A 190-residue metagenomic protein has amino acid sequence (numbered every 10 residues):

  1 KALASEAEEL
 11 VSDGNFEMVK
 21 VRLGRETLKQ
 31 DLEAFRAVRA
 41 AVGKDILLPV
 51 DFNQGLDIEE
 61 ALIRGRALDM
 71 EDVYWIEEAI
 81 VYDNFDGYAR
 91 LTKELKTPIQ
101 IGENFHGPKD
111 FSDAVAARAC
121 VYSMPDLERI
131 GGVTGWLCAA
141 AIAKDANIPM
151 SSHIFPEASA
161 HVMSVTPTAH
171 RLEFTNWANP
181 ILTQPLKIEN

Functional and structural regions predicted by a protein language model:
K1-E94: Metal-dependent enolase-superfamily TIM-barrel catalytic cores that perform enediolate-based chemistry
R66, D72, D83-N190: Shared catalytic-loop signature of beta/alpha-barrel
